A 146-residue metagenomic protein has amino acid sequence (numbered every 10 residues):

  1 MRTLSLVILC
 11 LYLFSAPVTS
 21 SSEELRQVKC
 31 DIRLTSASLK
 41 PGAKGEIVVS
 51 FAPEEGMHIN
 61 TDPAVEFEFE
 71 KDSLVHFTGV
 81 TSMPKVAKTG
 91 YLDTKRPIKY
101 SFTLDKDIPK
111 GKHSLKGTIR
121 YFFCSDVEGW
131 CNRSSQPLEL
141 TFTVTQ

Functional and structural regions predicted by a protein language model:
S5-A16: Bacterial N-terminal signal peptides
S21-Q146: Extracellular/lumen-exposed scaffold segments
